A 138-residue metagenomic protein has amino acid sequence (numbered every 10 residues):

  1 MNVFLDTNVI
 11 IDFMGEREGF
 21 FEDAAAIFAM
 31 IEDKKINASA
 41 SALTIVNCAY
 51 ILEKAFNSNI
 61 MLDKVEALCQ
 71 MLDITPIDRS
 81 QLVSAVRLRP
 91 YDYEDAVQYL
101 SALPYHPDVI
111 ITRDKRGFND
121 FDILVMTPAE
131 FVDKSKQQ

Functional and structural regions predicted by a protein language model:
M1-S39, E53-I60, D120, A129-Q138: Short, well-structured N-terminal submotif of metal-dependent ribonuclease cores
L5, S39-A40, P76, T112: Short beta-strand scaffold positions
V9, G15, Y50, D95-S101 (+1 more regions): Hydrophobic side chains within alpha-helical segments
V9, T44, Q81, Q98 (+2 more regions): Alpha-helix capping/helix-boundary segments
A25, L72-K115: Active-site neighborhoods of divalent-metal-dependent phosphate/nucleic-acid chemistry enzymes
S41, N47, E53-C69: Glycine/small-residue-rich phosphate/adenosyl-binding loop
N47-C48, D120: Phosphate- and divalent-cation-binding pockets in alpha/beta enzyme and binding domains that engage nucleotide-derived
N59-L82, L88, G117-Q138: Short acidic, glycine/proline-enriched helix-loop-strand junctions
